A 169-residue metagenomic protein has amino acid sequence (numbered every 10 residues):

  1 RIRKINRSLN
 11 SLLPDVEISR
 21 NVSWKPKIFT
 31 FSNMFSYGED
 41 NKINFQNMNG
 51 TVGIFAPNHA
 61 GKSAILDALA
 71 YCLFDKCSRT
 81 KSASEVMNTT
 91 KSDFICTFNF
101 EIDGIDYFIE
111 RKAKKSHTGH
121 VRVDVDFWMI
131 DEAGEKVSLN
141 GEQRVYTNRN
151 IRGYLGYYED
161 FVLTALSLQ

Functional and structural regions predicted by a protein language model:
R1-G141, V145-R149, E159-F161: Extreme N-terminal "head/tail" segments of very large remodeling/mechanoenzyme assemblies
I151-L155: P-loop NTPase "switch/coupling" elements that transmit nucleotide state to mechanical/effector output
V162-Q169: Short, intrinsically disordered, charge-balanced linker/junction segments flanking boundaries in proteins
